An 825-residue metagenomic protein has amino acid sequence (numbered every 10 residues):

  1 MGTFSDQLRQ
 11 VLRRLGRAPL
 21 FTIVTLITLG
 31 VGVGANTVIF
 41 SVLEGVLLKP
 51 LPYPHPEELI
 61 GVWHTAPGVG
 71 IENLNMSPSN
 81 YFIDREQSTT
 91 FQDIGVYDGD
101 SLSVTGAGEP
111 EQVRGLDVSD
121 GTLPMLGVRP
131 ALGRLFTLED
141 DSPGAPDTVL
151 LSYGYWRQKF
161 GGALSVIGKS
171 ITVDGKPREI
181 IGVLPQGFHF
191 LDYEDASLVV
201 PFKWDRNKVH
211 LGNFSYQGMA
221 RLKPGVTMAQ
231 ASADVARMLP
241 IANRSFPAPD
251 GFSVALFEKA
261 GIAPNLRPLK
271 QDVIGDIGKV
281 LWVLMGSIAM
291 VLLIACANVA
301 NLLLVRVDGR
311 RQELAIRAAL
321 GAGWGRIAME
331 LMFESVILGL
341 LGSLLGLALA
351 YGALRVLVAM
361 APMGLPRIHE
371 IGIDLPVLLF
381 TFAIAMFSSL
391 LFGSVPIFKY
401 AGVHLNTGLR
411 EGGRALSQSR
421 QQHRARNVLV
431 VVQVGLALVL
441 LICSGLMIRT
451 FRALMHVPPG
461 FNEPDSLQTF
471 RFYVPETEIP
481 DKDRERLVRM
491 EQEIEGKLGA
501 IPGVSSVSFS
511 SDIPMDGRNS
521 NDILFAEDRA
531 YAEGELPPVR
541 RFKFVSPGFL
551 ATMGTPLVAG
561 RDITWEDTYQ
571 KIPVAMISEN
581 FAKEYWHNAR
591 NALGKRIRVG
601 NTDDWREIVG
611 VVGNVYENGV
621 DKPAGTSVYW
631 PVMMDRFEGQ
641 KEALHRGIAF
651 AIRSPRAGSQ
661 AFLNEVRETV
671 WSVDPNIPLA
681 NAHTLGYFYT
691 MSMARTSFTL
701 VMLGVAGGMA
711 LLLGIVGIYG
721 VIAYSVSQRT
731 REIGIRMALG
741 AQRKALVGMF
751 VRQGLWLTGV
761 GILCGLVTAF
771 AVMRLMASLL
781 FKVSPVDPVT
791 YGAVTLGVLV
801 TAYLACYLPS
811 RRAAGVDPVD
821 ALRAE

Functional and structural regions predicted by a protein language model:
M1-T22, L269-I274, L302-M329, F333 (+3 more regions): Alpha-helical transmembrane segments of integral membrane proteins
M1-V24, Y53, E109-Q112, G144 (+12 more regions): Membrane-helix entry/capping segments
A18-V46, P50, I294-A297, S343 (+3 more regions): Short, strongly hydrophobic transmembrane alpha-helices
V31-E58, A353-M363, L436-D465, A723 (+2 more regions): Alpha-helical transmembrane segments
I39-H64, S88-T90, R129, D192-D195 (+7 more regions): Membrane-proximal juxtamembrane linkers immediately C-terminal to transmembrane helices
V42, A300, V336-G408, R449 (+1 more regions): Small-residue-rich transmembrane alpha-helices
S101, R114-L138, D147-K279, R355 (+3 more regions): Mid-to-C-terminal secondary-structure elements that act as membrane-proximal/extracytoplasmic interface segments
A295-G339, V716-T758, I762, R812 (+1 more regions): Interfacial "coupling" helices/loops that link adjacent transmembrane helices in transporter permeases
